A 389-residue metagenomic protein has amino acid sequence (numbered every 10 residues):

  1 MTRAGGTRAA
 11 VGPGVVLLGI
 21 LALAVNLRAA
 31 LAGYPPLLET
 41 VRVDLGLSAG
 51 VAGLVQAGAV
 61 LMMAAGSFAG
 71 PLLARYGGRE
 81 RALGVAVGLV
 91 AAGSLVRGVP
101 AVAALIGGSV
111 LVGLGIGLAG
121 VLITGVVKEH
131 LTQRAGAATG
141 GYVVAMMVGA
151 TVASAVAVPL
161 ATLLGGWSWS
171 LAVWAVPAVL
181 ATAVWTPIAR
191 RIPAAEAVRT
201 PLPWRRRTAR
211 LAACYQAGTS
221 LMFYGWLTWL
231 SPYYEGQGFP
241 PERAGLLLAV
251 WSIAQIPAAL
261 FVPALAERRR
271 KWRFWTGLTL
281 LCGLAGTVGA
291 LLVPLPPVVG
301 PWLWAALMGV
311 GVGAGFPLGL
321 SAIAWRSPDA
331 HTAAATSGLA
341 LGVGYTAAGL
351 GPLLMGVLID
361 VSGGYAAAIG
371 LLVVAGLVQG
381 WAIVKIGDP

Functional and structural regions predicted by a protein language model:
P35, R207-A259, P263: Extracytoplasmic gate region of multi-pass secondary transporters
A65-A103: Conserved MFS/SLC helix-loop-helix module at the cytosolic interface between two early adjacent transmembrane helices
G66-G78, A258-K271: Helix-to-loop junctions at the C-terminal end of transmembrane segments in multipass secondary transporters
V102, Q133-A189: Helix-loop-helix hairpin linking two adjacent transmembrane segments in secondary transporters
V110-A145: Cytoplasmic helix-loop-helix junction between adjacent transmembrane helices in 12-TM secondary transporters
L118-L131, A314-P328: Intracellular juxtamembrane helix-capping segments at the cytosolic ends of symmetry-related transmembrane helices
W272-G319: C-terminal transmembrane helical hairpin of 12-TM major facilitator-type secondary transporters
W325-A366, L371-V373, I383: A late C-terminal transmembrane helix in Major Facilitator Superfamily
